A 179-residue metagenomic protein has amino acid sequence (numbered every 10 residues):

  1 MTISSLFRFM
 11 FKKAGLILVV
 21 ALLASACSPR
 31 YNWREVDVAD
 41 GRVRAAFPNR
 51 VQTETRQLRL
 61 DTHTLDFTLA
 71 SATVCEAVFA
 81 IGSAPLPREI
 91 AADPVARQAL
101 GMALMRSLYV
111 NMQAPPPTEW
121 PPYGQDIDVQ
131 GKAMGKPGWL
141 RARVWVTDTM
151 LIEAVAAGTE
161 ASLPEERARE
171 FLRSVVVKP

Functional and structural regions predicted by a protein language model:
T2-L16: Bacterial N-terminal signal peptides that target proteins for export
L23-A26: C-terminal motif of bacterial Sec signal peptides marking the signal peptidase cleavage site
S28-R30: Bacterial signal peptide processing site
V38-F47: Predominantly extracellular/luminal regions of secreted and cell-surface proteins, especially disulfide-bonded
A46-A70, G101-T147: Signature of long, low-cysteine stretches enriched in small and polar/charged residues
V51, A96-Y109, T149-P179: Surface-exposed amphipathic alpha-helical segments
L69-Q98, E153-V155: A short acidic-to-branched-hydrophobic micro-motif
